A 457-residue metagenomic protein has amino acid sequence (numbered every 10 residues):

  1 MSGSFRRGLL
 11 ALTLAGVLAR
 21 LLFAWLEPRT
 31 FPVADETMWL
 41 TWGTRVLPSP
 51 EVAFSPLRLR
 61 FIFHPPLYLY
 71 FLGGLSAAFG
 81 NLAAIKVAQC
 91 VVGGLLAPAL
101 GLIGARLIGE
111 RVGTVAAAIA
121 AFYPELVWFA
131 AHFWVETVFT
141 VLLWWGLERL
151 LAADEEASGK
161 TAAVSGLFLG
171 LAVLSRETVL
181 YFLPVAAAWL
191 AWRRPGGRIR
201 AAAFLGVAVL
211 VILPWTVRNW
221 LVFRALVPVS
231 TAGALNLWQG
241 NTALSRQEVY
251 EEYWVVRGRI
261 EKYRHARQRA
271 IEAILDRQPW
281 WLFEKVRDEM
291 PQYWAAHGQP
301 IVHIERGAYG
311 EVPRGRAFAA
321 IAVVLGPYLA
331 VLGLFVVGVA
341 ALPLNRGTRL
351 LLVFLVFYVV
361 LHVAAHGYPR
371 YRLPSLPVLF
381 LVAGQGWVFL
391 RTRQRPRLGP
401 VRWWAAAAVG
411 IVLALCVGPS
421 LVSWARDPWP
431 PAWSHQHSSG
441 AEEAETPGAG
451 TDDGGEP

Functional and structural regions predicted by a protein language model:
G16-A19, A116-P124, W128, E148 (+2 more regions): Short helix- or helix-capping micro-motifs that position conserved polar/aromatic residues at function-defining sites
W25-T37, P48-Y70, A77, A83: Membrane-proximal lumenal/periplasmic loop motifs of glycosylation machinery
S49-E51, L69, E251-V339: Lumenal/periplasmic acceptor-binding loop at the mouth of the active site in multi-pass, GT-C-fold membrane enzymes
P66-G73, A78-P98, F129, F133 (+1 more regions): Loop-to-helix entry region of an early transmembrane alpha helix in multi-pass inner-membrane enzymes
A84-I108, W145, G333-V337: Transmembrane-helix motifs of polytopic, lipid-linked glycan transferases
A99-L102, I119, V138-E155, T161-L169 (+1 more regions): Specific aromatic-rich, kink-prone transmembrane helix
E110-R111, G146-V164, A172, L190-W192 (+1 more regions): Membrane-interface transmembrane helices that cradle and orient dolichyl/undecaprenyl
E125, A131-V138: Short acidic/glycine- and proline-prone juxtamembrane loop motifs at membrane-interface regions of multi-pass membrane
